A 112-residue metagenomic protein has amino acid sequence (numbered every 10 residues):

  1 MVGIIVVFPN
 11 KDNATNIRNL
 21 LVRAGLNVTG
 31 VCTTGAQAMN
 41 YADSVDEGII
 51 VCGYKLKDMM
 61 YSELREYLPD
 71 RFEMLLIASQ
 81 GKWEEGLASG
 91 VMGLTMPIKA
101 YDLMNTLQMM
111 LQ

Functional and structural regions predicted by a protein language model:
F8: Conserved acidic carboxylate
K11-G30: Two-component/phosphorelay signaling modules centered on CheY-like receiver
A14, G35, G48-P69, Q80-K82: Conserved phosphotransfer microenvironments
V31-I49: Acidic, metal-coordinating helix/loop segments flanking the phosphotransfer/catalytic sites of two-component signaling
E63, A78-M96, N105: Alpha4 helix (beta4-alpha4-beta5 surface) of REC/receiver domains from two-component response regulators
D70-L75: A short helix->loop->beta-strand "cap" motif at the edges of active sites that frequently abuts
I98-L111: C-terminal output helix
